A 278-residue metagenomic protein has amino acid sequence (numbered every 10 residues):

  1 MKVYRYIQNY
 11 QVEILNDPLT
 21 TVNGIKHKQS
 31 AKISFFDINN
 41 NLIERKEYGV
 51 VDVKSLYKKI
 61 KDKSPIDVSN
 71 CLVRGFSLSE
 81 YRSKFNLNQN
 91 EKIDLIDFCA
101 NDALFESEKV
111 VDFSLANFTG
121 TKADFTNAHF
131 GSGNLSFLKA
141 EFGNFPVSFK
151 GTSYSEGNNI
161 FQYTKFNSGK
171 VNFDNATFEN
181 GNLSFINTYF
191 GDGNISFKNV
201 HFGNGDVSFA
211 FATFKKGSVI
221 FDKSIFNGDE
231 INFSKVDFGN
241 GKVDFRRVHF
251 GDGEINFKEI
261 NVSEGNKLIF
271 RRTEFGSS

Functional and structural regions predicted by a protein language model:
M1-S278: N-terminal leader/targeting and pre-domain segments
